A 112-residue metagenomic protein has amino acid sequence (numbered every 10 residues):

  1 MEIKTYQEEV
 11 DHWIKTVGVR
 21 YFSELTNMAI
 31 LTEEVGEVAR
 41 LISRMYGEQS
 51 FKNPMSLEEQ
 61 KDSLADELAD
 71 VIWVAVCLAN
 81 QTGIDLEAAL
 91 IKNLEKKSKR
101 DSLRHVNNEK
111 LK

Functional and structural regions predicted by a protein language model:
M1-L68, I72-K112: Flexible "arm" and connector segments at domain edges
